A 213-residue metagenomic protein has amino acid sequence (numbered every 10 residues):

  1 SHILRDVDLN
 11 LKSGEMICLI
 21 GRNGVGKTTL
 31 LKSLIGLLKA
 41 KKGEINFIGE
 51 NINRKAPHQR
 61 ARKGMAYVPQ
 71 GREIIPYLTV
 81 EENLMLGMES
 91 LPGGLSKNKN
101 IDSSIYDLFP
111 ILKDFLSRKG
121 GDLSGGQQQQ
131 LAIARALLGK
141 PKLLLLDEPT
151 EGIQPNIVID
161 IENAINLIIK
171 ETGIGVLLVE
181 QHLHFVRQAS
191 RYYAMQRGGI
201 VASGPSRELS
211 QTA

Functional and structural regions predicted by a protein language model:
I20-R22: The feature captures the beta-strand-to-loop junction immediately N-terminal to the Walker
I35: Helix-to-loop junction immediately C-terminal to a conserved catalytic motif
G43-N51, K63, K97-D102: Conserved ABC transporter NBD signature motif
K119-L123: Conserved ABC ATPase signature
A136-L137: ABC ATPase C-loop
L144-E148: Catalytic Walker B motif of ABC-type/P-loop ATPase nucleotide-binding domains
I159-T172: Helical segment within the ABC ATPase nucleotide-binding domain
